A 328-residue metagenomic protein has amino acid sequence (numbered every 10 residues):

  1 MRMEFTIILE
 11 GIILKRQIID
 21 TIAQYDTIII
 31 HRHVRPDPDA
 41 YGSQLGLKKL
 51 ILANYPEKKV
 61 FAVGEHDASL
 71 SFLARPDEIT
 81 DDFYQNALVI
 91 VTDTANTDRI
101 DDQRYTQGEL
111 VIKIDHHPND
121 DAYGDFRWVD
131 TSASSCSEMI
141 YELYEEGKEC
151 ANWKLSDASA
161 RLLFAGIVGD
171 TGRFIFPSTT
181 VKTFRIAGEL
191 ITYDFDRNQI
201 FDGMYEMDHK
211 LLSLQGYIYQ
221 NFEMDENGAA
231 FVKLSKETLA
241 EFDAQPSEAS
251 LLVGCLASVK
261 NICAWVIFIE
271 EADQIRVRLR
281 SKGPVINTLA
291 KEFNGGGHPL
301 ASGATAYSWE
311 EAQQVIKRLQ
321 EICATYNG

Functional and structural regions predicted by a protein language model:
M1-M3: Methionine residue identity
I8-R32, P38-A68, D81, Q85-A87 (+1 more regions): Hydrophobic helix-and-loop "lid/oligomerization" segment in the mid-to-C-terminal part of catalytic domains
G46-K48, T106-E109, V129-D130, R185: Glycine-rich, phosphate-binding/catalytic loops in enzymes
A62, V91, K113, W128-D130 (+1 more regions): Structural signal for conserved beta-strand scaffold positions within catalytic alpha/beta enzyme cores
D67-P76, I140: Membrane-interfacial amphipathic helices and adjacent loop/beta segments that form the lipid-substrate binding surface
F72-F126: Active-site cofactor/cluster-binding pocket
D82-F83, R104-T106, D120-D121, L155-D157 (+3 more regions): Solvent-exposed alpha-helices and their adjacent loops that cap or buttress functional pockets in soluble metabolic
H117-I186: Short alpha-helices
